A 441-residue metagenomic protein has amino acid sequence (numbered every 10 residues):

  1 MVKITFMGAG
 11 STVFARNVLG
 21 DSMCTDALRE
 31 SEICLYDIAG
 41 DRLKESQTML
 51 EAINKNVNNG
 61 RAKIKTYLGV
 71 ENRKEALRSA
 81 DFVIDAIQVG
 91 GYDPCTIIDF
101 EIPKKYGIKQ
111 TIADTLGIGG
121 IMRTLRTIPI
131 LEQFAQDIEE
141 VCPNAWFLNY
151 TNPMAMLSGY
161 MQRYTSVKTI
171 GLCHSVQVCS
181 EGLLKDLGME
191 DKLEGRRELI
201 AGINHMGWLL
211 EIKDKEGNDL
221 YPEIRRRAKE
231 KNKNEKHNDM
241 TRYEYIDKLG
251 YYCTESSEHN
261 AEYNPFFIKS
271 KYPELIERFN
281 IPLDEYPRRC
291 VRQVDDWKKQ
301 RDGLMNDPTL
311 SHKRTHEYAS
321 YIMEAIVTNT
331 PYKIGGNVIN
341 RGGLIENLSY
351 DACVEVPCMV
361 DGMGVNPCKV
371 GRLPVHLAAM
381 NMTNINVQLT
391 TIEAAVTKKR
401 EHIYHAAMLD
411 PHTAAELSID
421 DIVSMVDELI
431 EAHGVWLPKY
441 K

Functional and structural regions predicted by a protein language model:
I4-E30: N-terminal Rossmann-like dinucleotide-binding module
C24-A27, E51-N56, A76, E140 (+2 more regions): Short, surface-exposed basic-aromatic patches at helix termini and helix-loop junctions that form
C24-R61, R73: Glycine-rich phosphate-binding loop and adjoining beta1-alpha1-beta2 segment of Rossmann-like nucleotide-binding folds
K65-L77: Short acidic low-complexity segments
A80: An anion/phosphate-binding loop that grips the pyrophosphate of nucleotide cofactors and donors
D93-R163: Rossmann-fold NAD(P)-binding glycine/threonine-rich loop
W146, Y150-E216: Rossmann-fold dinucleotide-binding core
G188-K441: Long, compositionally biased stretches enriched for glycine and/or charged residues
